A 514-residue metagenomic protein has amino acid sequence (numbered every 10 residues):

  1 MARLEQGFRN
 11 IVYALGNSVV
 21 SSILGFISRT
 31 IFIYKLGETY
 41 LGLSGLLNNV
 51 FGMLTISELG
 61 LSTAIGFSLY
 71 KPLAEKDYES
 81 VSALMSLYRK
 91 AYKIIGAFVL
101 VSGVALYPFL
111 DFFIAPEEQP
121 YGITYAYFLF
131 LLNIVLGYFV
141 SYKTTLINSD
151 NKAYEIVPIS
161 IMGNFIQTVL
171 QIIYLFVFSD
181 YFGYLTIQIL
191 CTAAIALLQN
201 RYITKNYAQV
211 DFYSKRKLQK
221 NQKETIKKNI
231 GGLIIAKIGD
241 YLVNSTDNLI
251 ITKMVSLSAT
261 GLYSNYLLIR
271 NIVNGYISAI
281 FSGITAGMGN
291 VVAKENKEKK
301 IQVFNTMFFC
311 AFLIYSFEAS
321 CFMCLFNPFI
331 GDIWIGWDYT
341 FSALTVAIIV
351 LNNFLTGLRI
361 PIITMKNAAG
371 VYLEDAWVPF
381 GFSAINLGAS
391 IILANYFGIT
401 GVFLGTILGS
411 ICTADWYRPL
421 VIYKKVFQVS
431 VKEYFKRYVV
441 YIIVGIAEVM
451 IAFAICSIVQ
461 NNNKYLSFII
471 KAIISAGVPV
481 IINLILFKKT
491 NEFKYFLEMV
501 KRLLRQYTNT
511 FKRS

Functional and structural regions predicted by a protein language model:
M1-G7, F182-G183, Q199-N244, G287 (+3 more regions): Interhelical loop/hinge segments that connect adjacent transmembrane helices in multipass membrane
M1-L24, E79-S86, Y121-T124, Q199 (+3 more regions): N-terminal membrane topogenesis motif
L4-F8, I134-I159, V177, F182 (+4 more regions): Membrane-interface junctions at transmembrane-helix termini in multi-pass inner-membrane proteins
R9-R29, G163, I187-Q199, I203 (+7 more regions): Transmembrane helical elements of multi-pass membrane transporters/channels
I33-Y40, Y154, F165-L197, K205 (+4 more regions): Membrane-interface helix-loop junctions in multi-pass transport and translocation proteins
L59-E75, L106, S149, A208-F212 (+3 more regions): Helix-loop junctions and terminal segments of transmembrane helices in multi-pass membrane transport/translocation
R89-A115, V169-F176, L197, I301-G357 (+3 more regions): Alpha-helical transmembrane segments of multi-pass membrane transport and lipid-handling proteins
F427-S430, F453-S514: Membrane-proximal transmembrane or re-entrant/amphipathic helices at the cytosolic face
